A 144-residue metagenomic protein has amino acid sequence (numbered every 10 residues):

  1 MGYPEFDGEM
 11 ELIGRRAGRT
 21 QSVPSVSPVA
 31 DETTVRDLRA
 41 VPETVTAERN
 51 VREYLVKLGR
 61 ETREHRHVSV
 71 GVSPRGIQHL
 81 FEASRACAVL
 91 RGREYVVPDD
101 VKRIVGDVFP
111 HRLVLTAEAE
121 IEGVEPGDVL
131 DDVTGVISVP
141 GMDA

Functional and structural regions predicted by a protein language model:
M1-K57: Conserved AAA+ ATPase core "coupling" helix
V45, E64-A144: C-terminal engagement/docking regions of AAA+ P-loop ATPases
E61: Mg2+-dependent phosphoryl-transfer active-site scaffold
